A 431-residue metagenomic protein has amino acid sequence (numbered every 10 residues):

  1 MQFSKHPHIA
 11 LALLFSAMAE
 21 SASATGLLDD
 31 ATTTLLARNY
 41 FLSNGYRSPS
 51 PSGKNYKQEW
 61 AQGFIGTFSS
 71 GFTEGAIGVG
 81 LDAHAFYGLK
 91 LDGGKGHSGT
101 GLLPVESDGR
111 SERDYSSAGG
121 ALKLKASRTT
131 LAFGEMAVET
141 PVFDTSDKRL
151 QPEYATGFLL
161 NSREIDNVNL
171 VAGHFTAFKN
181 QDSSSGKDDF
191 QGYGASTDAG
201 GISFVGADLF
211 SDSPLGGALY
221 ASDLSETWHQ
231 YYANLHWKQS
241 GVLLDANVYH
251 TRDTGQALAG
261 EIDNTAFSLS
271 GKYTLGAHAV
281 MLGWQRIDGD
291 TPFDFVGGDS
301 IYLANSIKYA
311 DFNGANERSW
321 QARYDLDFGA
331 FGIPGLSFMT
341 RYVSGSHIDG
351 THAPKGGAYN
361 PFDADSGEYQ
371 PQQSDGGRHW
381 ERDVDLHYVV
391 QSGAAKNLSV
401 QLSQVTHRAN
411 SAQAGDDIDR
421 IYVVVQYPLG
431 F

Functional and structural regions predicted by a protein language model:
Q2, L14, E20-V138, L326 (+2 more regions): Beta-barrel outer-membrane channel/assembly domains of diderm bacteria
T33, G75-V79, R128-A132, N167-V171 (+8 more regions): Repeated loop/turn-to-beta-strand initiation elements of outer-membrane beta-barrel proteins
A37-F41, L131-T145, L170-A172, V205 (+5 more regions): Transmembrane beta-strand segments that form the barrel wall of outer-membrane beta-barrel proteins
Q58-F64, D114-A118, P152-T156, A199-S203 (+5 more regions): Residues that define the transmembrane beta-barrel architecture of outer-membrane proteins
I65-S69, A121-K123, L159-N161, G206-D208 (+6 more regions): Outer-membrane beta-barrel architecture
L89-L91, V171-Y193, G241-S319, S411-D416: Outer-membrane beta-barrel translocator/channel fold
T145-P152, A177-Q181, T197-A199, A221-Y232 (+4 more regions): Solvent-exposed loop/turn segments connecting transmembrane beta-strands in outer-membrane beta-barrel proteins
F295-G376, E381-H387, Q391: C-terminal structural cap/anchor segments
